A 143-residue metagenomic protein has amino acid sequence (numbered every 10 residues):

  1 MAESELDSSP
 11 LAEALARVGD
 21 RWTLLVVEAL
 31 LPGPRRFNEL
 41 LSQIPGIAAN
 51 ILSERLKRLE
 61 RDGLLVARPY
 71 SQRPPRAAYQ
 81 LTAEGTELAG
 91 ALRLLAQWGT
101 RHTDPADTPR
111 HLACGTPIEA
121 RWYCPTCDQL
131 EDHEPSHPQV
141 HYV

Functional and structural regions predicted by a protein language model:
M1-L6: N-terminal intrinsically disordered/low-complexity leader segments
S9-I47, I51: N-terminal helix-turn-helix DNA-binding core of bacterial DNA-binding proteins
G19, S71-L94: Basic, amphipathic "hinge/linker" alpha-helix immediately C-terminal to the N-terminal HTH DNA-binding motif
L24, D62, A91-T103: Alpha-helical linker/hinge and terminal dimerization helices associated with HTH transcriptional regulators
R35-L40, L88-W98, T108-P109: Extended, folded domain segments that form the structural surfaces/walls around functional sites
F37-Y70, P74: Canonical helix-turn-helix DNA-binding module
Q97-V143: C-terminal regulatory/oligomerization modules of transcriptional regulators
